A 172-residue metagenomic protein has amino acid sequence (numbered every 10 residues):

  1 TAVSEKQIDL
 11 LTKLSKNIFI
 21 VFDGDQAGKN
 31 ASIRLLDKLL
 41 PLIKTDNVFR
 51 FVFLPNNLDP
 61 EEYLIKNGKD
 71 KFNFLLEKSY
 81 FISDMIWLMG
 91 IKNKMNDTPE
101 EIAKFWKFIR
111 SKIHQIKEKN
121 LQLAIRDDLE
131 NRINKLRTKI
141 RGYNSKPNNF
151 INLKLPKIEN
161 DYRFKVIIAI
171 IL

Functional and structural regions predicted by a protein language model:
T1-F19, A27: Acidic, glycine-rich catalytic loops of TOPRIM or P-loop NTPase phosphate-binding modules used across DNA replication
Q7-I8, S32-L35: Short beta-alpha junctions and helix-cap segments that line functional grooves
D9, K107, L123, D127 (+2 more regions): Feature representing long, continuous alpha-helical segments
L10, K38-D46: Arginine/glycine-rich "motif VI" loop of SF2 helicases in the C-terminal RecA-like domain
K16-A27, S32, V52-F53: Acidic beta-strand-to-loop metal/phosphate-binding motif
D46-L136: C-terminal or mid-to-C-terminal helical accessory/interaction module adjacent to the motor/catalytic core
G142-L172: Non-catalytic protein-protein interaction segments used by genome-maintenance enzymes to assemble and couple activities
